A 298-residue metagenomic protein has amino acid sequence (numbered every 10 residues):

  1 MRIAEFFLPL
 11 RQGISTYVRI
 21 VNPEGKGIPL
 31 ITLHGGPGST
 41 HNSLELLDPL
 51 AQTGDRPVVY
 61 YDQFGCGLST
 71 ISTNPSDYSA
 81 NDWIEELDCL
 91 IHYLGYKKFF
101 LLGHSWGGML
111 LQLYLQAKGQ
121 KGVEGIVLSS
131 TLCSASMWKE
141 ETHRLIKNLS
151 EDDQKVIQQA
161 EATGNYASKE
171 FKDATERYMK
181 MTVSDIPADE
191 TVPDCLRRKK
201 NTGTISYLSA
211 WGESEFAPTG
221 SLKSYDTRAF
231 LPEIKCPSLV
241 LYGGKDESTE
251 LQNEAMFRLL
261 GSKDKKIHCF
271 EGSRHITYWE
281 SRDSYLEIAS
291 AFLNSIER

Functional and structural regions predicted by a protein language model:
M1-S15: N-terminal cap/lid segment of alpha/beta-hydrolase-fold proteins
I14-I71, S76: Conserved HGGG/HGGXW glycine-rich cap/lid loop of the alpha/beta-hydrolase fold
Y60-W106, L110: Active-site loop/oxyanion-hole signature of alpha/beta-hydrolase fold enzymes
K97-E141: Conserved hydrolase catalytic core segment
E124-N165, K169: Flexible "cap/lid" loop of the alpha/beta hydrolase fold
K155-C236: Alpha/beta-hydrolase
K223, R228-G272: Conserved loop-alpha-helix segment in the C-terminal half of the alpha/beta-hydrolase fold that carries the catalytic
K263-R298: Catalytic active-site module of serine/aspartate enzymes centered on a nucleophile-bearing elbow/loop
